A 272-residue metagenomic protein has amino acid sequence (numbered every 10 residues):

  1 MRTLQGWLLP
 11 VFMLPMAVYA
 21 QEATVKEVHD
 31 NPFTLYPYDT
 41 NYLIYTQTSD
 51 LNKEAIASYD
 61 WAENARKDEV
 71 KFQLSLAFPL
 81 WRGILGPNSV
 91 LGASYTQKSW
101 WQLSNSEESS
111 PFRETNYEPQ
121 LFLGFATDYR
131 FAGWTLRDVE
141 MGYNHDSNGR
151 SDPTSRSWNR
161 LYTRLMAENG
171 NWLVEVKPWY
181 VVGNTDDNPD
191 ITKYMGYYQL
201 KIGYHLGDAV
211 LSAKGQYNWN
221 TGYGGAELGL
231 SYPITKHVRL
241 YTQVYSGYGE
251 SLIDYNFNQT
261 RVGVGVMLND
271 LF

Functional and structural regions predicted by a protein language model:
M1-D30, L271-F272: Cleavable N-terminal export/targeting peptides
Q21-W81, L121, N269-L271: Short glycine/proline- and aromatic-enriched beta-strand/turn motifs that initiate or cap beta-hairpins
D50-Y59, R66, W81-Y204, G215 (+3 more regions): Outer-membrane pore/translocation modules
E69, Q73-S75, E118-Q120, Y162 (+3 more regions): Membrane-embedded beta-strand positions in outer-membrane beta-barrel channels/transporters
Q199-Y241: Long, repeat-rich segments with strong aromatic
L230, V238-S246, E250, Y255 (+1 more regions): C-terminal membrane-adjacent module
Q259-F272: Outer-membrane beta-barrel "beta-signal"
